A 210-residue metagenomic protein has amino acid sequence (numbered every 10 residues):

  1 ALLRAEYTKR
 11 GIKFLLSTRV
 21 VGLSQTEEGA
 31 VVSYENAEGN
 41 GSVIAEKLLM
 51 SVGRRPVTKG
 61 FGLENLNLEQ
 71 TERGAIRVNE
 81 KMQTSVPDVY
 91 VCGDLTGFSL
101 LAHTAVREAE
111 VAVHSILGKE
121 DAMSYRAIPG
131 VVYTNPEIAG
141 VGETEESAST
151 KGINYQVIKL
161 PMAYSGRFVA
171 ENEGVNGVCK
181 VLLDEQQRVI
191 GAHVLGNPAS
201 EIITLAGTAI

Functional and structural regions predicted by a protein language model:
A1-G41, F98-V106, H114-S147: Rossmann-like dinucleotide-binding cores of NAD(P)H-dependent redox enzymes
K9, T71, N79-E80, L183-E185: Short, acidic, Ser/Thr-enriched surface-loop or helix-capping motifs
K13, S42, E69, N154-Q156: Conserved beta-strand segments of alpha/beta enzyme cores
L16-T18, E72, K159: Short loop/edge segments at beta-strand edges and connector loops that shape dinucleotide/nucleotide cofactor-binding
E27, E38, E72, D184-Q186: Short acidic-glycine loop/turn motifs at beta-strand connectors
S42-L117, G207: FAD-site-proximal beta/loop scaffold in flavoenzymes
L117, Y133-T144, S149-I210: Flexible, glycine-rich terminal cap/loop adjacent to redox cofactors in electron-transfer oxidoreductases
